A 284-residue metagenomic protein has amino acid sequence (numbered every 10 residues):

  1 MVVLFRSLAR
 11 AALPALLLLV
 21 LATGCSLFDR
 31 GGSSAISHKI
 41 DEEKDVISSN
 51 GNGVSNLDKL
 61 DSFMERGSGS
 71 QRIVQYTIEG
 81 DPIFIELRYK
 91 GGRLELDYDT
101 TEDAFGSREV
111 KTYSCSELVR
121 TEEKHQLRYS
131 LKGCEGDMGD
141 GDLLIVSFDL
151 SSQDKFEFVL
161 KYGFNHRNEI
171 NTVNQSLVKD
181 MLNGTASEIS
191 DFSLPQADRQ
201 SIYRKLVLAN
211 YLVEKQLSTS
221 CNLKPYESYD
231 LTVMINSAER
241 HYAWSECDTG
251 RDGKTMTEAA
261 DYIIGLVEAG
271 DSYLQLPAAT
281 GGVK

Functional and structural regions predicted by a protein language model:
V2-L13: Bacterial N-terminal signal peptides that target proteins for export
L21-G24: C-terminal motif of bacterial Sec signal peptides marking the signal peptidase cleavage site
F28-F84, D149-Q196: N-terminal export/targeting and maturation segments
G32-S37, S49-G51, K59, E95-V159 (+1 more regions): Short, well-ordered, aromatic-rich surface patches in folded extracellular/luminal domains
L57-M64, R199, Y203, T257-A260: Extracytoplasmic/secreted envelope proteins and their assembly/folding machinery, especially bacterial periplasmic
F63, G69-R93, R204-D248: Short, structured surface segments that line ligand/substrate-binding pockets
D99, L182-G184, R204, S245: Surface loops and adjacent helix of pleckstrin homology
T100-S114, I189-V207: Long, charged/polar, surface-exposed segments that mediate recognition or autoinhibition
